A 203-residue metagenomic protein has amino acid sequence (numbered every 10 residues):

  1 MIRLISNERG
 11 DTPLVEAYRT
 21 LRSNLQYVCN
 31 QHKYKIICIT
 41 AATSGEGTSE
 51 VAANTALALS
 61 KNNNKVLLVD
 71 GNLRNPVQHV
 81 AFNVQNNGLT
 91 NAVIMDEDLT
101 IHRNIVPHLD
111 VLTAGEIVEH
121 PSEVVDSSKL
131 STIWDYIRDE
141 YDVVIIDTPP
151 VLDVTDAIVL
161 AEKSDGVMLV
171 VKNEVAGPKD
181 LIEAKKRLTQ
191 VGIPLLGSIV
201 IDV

Functional and structural regions predicted by a protein language model:
M1-L14: Charged, amphipathic alpha-helical linker segments immediately N-terminal to NTP-binding catalytic cores
M1-L4, G115, I199-V203: Beta-strand-loop-alpha "switch" segments that mediate conformational coupling across diverse proteins
N7, L59-A114, D139, G177: Phosphate-binding loop that captures ATP/GTP phosphates
L14-V80: Walker A/P-loop phosphate-binding motif and the immediately C-terminal alpha-helix
L21, I39, D70-N72, A92 (+4 more regions): Residue-level signature of catalytic and energy-coupling elements of molecular machines, predominantly ATP/GTP-dependent
S122-V203: Conserved catalytic-core segment of NTP-binding enzymes
